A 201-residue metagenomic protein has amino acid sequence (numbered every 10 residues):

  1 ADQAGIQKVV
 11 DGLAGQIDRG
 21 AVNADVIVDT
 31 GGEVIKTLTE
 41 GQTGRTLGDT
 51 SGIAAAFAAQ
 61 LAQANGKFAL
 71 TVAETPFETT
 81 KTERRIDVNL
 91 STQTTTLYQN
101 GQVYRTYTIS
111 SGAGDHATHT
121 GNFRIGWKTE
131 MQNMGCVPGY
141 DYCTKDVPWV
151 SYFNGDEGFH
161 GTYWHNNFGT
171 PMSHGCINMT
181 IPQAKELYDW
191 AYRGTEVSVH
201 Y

Functional and structural regions predicted by a protein language model:
A1-R85, T92: Short glycine/threonine-rich beta-strand-turn micro-motifs
Q7, A117-N122, T129-Y201: Exported/periplasmic cell-wall-interacting domains
D11, V22, D29-E33, T39-T43 (+6 more regions): Solvent-exposed coil/turn segments that connect beta secondary-structure elements in extracytoplasmic/periplasmic
G20-V22, V88-Q93, K145-D146, A191-R193: A short, compositionally biased
I27, R85-D87, T96, T108 (+4 more regions): Soluble periplasmic/extracytoplasmic beta-strand elements of cell-envelope proteins
V34-I35, V103-T106, T120: Short, mixed charged/polar active-site loops that provide acid/base catalysis or chelate metal/phosphate cofactors
G44-L47, R105-T106, A113-H116, N133-M134 (+1 more regions): A short local loop/turn or secondary-structure capping micro-motif enriched for an aromatic residue
P76-A113: A structural motif detector for short, solvent-exposed N-terminal "entry" segments of globular domains
